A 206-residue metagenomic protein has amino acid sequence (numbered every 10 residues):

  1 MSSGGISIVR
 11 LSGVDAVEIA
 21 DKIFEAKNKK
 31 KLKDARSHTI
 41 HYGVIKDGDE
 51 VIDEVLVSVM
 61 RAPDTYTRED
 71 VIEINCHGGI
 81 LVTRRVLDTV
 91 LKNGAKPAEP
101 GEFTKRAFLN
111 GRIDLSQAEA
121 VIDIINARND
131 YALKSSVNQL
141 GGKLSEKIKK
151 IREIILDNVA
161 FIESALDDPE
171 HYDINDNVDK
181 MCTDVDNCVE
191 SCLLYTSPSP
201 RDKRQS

Functional and structural regions predicted by a protein language model:
M1-K134, N138, G142: A glycine-rich (often HGG/GG-containing) alpha/beta subdomain
R112-C192: Long, non-coiled-coil amphipathic alpha-helical linker/lever segments that couple catalytic cores to other domains
Y195-D202: Conserved small/polar residues in nucleotide/adenosyl-binding loops
